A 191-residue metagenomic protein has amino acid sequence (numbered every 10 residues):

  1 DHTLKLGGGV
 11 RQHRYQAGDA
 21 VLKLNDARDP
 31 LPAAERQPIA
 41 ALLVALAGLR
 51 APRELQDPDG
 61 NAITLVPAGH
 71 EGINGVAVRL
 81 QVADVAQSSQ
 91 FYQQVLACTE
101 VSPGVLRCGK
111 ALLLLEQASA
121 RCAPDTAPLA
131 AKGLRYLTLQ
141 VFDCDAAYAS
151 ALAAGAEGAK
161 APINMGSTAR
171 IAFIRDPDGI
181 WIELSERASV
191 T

Functional and structural regions predicted by a protein language model:
D1-L22, R79-A118: Core segments of cupin and vicinal oxygen chelate
R11-L22, A27-Q56, N74-D84, D125-L152 (+2 more regions): Vicinal oxygen chelate
R28-D29, P67-G69, Q117-A120, R187: Acetyl-CoA-dependent GNAT
Q37-V44, T64-Q90, V95, T99-S102 (+2 more regions): N-terminal beta-strand motif that seeds the catalytic metal site of vicinal oxygen chelate
P52-H70, I182: Short, structured interface segments
Q94-V95, S150-G155: Short amphipathic alpha-helices in soluble, non-transmembrane regions that often serve as interface/regulatory elements
E157-I163: Short, basic/aromatic recognition patches
